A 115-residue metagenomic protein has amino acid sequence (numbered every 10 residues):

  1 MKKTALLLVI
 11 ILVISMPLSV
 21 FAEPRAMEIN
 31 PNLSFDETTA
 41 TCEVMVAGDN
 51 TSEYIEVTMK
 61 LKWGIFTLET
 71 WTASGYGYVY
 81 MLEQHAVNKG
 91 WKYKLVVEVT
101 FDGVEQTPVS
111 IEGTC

Functional and structural regions predicted by a protein language model:
M1-E37: N-terminal prepro-regions of secreted/extracellular proteins
E23-M59: Short, surface-exposed binding/anchoring microloops in extracellular/periplasmic proteins
T39-E43, Y80-L82, P108-S110: Intrinsic-disorder/low-complexity, polar/charged segments enriched in Ser/Thr/Lys/Arg/Asp/Glu/Gln
M59, T70, Y80-Q84: Long, contiguous binding/interaction regions
W63-Y78, I111-G113: Solvent-exposed serine/threonine-rich low-complexity stretches and specific carbohydrate-binding patches
E83-K92: Surface-exposed, short loops/turns at beta-strand junctions within beta-sandwich domains
K94-T100: Extracellular recognition modules
V104-C115: Short beta-strand elements
